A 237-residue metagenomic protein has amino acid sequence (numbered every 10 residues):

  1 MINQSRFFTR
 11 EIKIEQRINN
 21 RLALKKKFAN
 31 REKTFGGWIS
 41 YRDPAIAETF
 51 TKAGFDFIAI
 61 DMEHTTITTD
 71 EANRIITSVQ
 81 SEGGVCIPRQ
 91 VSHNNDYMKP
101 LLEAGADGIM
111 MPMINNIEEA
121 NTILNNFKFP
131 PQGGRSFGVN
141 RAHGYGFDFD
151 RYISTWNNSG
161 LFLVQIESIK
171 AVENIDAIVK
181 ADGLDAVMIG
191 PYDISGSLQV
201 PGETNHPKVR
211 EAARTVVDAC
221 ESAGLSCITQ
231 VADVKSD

Functional and structural regions predicted by a protein language model:
Q4-D237: Expand to "…catalyze enediolate/carbanion chemistry for C-C bond making/breaking, isomerization, decarboxylation
